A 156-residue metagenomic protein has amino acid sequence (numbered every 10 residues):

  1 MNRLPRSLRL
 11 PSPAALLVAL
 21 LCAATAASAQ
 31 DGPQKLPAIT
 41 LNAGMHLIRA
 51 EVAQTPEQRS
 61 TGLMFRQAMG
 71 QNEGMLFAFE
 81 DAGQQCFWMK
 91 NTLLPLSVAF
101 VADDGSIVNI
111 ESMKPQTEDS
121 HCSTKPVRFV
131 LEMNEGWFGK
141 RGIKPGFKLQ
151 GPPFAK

Functional and structural regions predicted by a protein language model:
M1-R9: N-terminal secretory signal peptides that target proteins for export/translocation
N2, A19, R128: Short, flexible active-site loop motifs that bind/organize anionic cofactors or intermediates
S7, P13-A15, S97: Intrinsically disordered, low-complexity segments enriched in proline/serine/threonine
P11-A24: Bacterial N-terminal signal peptides
T25-A29: Sec/Tat signal peptide C-region and signal peptidase I cleavage site
Q30-K156: Compact, glycine-rich, soluble single-domain proteins
